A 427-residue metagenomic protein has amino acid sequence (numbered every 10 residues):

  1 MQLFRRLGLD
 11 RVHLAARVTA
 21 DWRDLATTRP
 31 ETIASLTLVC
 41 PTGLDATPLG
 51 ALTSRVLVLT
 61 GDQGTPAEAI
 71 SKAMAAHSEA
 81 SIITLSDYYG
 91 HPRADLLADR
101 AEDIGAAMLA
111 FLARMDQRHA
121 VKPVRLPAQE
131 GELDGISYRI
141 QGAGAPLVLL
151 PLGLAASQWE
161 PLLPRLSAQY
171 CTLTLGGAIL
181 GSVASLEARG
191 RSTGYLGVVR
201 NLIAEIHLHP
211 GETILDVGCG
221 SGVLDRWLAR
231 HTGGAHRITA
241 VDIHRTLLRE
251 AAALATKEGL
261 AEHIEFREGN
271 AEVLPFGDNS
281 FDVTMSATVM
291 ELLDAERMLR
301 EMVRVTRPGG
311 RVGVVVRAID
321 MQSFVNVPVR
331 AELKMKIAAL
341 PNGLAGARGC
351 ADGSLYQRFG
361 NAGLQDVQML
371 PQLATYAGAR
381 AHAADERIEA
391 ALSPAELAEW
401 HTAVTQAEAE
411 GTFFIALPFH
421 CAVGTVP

Functional and structural regions predicted by a protein language model:
S86-P127: Catalytic active-site module of serine/aspartate enzymes centered on a nucleophile-bearing elbow/loop
Q141-G181, G194, L228, L292: Conserved HGGG/HGGXW glycine-rich cap/lid loop of the alpha/beta-hydrolase fold
T193-E212, W227: Conserved alpha-helix/loop element of class I SAM-dependent methyltransferases that forms part of the SAM/SAH-binding
L215, S221-V273: Class I SAM-dependent methyltransferase SAM/SAH-binding core
E272-V283: A short acidic, Gly/Pro-enriched loop at the edge of an enzyme's catalytic core that lines a small-molecule cofactor
E296-R311: A short glycine-rich, Lys/Arg-flanked "PGG" loop and its adjoining helix->strand segment in the class I
R311-A379: Conserved catalytic/acceptor-binding region of the Class I
G353, Q365-P427: Conserved Class I S-adenosyl-L-methionine
